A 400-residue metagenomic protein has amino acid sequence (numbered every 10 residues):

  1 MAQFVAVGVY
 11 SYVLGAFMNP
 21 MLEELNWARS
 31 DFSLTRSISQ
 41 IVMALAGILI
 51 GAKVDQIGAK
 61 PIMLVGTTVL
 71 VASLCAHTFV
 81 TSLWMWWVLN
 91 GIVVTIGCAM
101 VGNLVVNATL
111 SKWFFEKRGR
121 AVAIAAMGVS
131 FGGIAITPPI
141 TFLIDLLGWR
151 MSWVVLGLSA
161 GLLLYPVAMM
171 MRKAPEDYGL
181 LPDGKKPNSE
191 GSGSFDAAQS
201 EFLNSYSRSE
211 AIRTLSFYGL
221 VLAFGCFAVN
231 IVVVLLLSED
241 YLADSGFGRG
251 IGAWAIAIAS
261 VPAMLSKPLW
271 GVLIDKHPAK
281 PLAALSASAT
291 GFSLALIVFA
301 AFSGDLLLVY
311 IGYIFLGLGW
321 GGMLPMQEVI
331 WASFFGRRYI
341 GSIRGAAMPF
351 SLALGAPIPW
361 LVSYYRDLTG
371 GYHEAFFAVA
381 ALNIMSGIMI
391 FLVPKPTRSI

Functional and structural regions predicted by a protein language model:
M1-R29, T137, V234-E239: Extracytoplasmic
Y10, L14-M18, S209-P268, I358: Extracytoplasmic gate region of multi-pass secondary transporters
L45-L83: Conserved MFS/SLC helix-loop-helix module at the cytosolic interface between two early adjacent transmembrane helices
M85-V101, G225, L308-G321: Hydrophobic core of transmembrane alpha-helices in multi-pass small-molecule transporters, especially MFS/SLC-type
G91-M127, G336: Cytoplasmic helix-loop-helix junction between adjacent transmembrane helices in 12-TM secondary transporters
V129-E176: Helix-loop-helix hairpin linking two adjacent transmembrane segments in secondary transporters
W153-M169, E374-F391: Symmetry-related core transmembrane helices of the 12-TM Major Facilitator Superfamily/SLC fold
I251, A257, P262, L269 (+1 more regions): C-terminal transmembrane helical hairpin of 12-TM major facilitator-type secondary transporters
